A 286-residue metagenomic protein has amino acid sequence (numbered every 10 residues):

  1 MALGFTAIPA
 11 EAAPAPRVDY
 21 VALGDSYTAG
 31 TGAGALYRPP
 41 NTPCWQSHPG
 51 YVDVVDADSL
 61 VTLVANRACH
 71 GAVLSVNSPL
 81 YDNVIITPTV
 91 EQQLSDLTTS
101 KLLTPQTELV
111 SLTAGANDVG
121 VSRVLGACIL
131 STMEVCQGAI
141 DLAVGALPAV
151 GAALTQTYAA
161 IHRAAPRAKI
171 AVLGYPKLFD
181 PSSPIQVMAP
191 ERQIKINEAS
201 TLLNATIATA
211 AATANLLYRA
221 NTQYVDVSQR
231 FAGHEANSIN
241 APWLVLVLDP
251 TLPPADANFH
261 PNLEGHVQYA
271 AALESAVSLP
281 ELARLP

Functional and structural regions predicted by a protein language model:
M1-A13: Secretory targeting and sorting signals
A12-P16, V21, A159, R163 (+2 more regions): Composition-driven, intrinsically disordered low-complexity tracts enriched in small residues
A13-A72: Serine-esterase "nucleophile elbow" of acetyl-processing enzymes
D19-T31, L63-A68, E108-T113, D118-G120 (+4 more regions): Structural recognition of the beta-strand scaffold that forms the well-ordered cores of secreted hydrolase catalytic
T31, P79, I85-A146, K177-F179: Oxyanion-hole/transition-state-stabilizing segment in secreted/luminal serine hydrolases and related acyltransferases
V54-L63, A152-K169, L202-D226: A structural motif corresponding to the C-terminal end of an alpha-helix and its immediate exit/capping segment
H70-L94, E235-T251: Charged, often glycine-rich, active-site loop that binds/positions anionic groups
P176-P286: Catalytic His-Asp segment of secreted/periplasmic serine-dependent ester chemistry enzymes
